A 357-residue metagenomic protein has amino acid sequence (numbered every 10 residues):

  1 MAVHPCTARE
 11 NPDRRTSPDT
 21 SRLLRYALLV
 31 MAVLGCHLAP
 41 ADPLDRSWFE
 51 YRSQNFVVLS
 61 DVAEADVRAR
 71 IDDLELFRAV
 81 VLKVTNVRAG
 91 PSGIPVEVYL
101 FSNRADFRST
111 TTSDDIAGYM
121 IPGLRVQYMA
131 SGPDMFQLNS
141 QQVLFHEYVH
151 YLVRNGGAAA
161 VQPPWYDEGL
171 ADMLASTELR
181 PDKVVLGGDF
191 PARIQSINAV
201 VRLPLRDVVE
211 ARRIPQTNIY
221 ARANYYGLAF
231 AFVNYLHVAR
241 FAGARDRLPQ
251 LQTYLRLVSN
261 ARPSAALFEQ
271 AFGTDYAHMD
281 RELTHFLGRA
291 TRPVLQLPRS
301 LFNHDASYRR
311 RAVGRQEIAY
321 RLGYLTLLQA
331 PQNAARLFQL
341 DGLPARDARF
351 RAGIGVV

Functional and structural regions predicted by a protein language model:
H4-A27: Bacterial N-terminal signal peptides that target proteins for export
Y26-G35: Bacterial N-terminal signal peptides
H37-A41: Sec/Tat signal peptide C-region and signal peptidase I cleavage site
D42-P163, E178-P181, E210-A211, P215-A223 (+1 more regions): Juxtacatalytic substrate-recognition/specificity segment
A105, G156, P164-V208, M279 (+1 more regions): Post-HExxH zinc-binding segment in Zn-dependent metallohydrolases
V153, A175, H237, T326-Q329 (+1 more regions): Specific register positions within alpha-helical solenoid repeats of the TPR/Sel1-like families, i.e., one
V201-A265: Active-site-proximal alpha-helical
S259-V357: Beta/coil-rich, acidic/histidine-enriched accessory regions frequently appended to metallopeptidases
